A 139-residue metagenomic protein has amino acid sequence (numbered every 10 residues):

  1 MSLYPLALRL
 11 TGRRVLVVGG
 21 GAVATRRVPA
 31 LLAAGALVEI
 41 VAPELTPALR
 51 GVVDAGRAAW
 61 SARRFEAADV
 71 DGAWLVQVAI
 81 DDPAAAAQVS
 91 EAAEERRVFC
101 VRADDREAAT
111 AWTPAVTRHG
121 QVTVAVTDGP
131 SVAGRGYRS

Functional and structural regions predicted by a protein language model:
M1-V52: Hydrophobic, well-ordered beta-alpha structural blocks that scaffold small-molecule cofactor pockets
G12, D71-A73: Alpha-helix C-terminal capping/helix-to-coil transition sites in glycosyltransferase folds
V23-V28, A84-A86, A133-G136: Short glycine/serine/threonine-rich phosphate/pyrophosphate-binding segments that cradle anionic phosphate groups
A42, W60-R64, D104: Short loop/edge segments at beta-strand edges and connector loops that shape dinucleotide/nucleotide cofactor-binding
G51-D71: Glycine-rich, highly charged phosphate/nucleotide-binding loops
L75-D81, A86-W112: ADP-ribose/adenylate-binding Rossmann-like module
T113-S139: Adenosine-phosphate binding glycine-rich loop
